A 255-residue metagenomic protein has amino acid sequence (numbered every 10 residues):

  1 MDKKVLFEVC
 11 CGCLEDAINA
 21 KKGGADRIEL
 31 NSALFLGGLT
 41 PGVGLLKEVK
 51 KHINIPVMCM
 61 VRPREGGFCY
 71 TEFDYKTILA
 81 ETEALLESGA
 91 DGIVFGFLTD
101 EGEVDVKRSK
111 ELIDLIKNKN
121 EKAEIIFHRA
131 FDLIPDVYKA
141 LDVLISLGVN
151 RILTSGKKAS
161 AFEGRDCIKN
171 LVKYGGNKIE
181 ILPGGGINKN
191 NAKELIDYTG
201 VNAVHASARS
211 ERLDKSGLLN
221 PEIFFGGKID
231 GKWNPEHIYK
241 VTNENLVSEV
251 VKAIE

Functional and structural regions predicted by a protein language model:
M1-C10, K50-K51, N220-G226: N-terminal amphipathic alpha-helix/helix-capping segment at the start of soluble metabolic enzymes
V5-V9, I28-L30, V49, V57-V61 (+5 more regions): Hydrophobic faces of well-ordered beta-strands that scaffold small-molecule active sites in alpha/beta enzyme cores
G12-G23, C69-E83, D132-L147, L171-G176 (+2 more regions): Catalytic cores of alpha/beta
G12-L14, A33, M60-G66, L98-D100 (+4 more regions): Active-site beta-loop-alpha junctions enriched in small/polar residues
E15, L34-I55, F73-Y75, T99-N120 (+5 more regions): Active-site-adjacent beta->alpha loops and helix N-cap segments on the catalytic face of soluble alpha/beta enzymes
I28-L39, A84, S88-D100, V149-F162 (+1 more regions): Glycine-rich phosphate-binding active-site loops on the catalytic face of alpha/beta enzymes
L46-L86, F95: Structural motif corresponding to the early beta-alpha repeats
G175-E255: C-terminal alpha-helical cap/extension of soluble enzyme domains
